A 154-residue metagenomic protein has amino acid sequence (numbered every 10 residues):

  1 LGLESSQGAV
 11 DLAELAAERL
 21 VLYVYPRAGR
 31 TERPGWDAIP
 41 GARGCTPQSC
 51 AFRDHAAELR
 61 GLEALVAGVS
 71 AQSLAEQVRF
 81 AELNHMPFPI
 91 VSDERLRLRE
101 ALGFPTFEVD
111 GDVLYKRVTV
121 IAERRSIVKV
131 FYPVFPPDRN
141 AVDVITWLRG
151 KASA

Functional and structural regions predicted by a protein language model:
L1-A154: Chalcogenol-based redox active-site neighborhoods
